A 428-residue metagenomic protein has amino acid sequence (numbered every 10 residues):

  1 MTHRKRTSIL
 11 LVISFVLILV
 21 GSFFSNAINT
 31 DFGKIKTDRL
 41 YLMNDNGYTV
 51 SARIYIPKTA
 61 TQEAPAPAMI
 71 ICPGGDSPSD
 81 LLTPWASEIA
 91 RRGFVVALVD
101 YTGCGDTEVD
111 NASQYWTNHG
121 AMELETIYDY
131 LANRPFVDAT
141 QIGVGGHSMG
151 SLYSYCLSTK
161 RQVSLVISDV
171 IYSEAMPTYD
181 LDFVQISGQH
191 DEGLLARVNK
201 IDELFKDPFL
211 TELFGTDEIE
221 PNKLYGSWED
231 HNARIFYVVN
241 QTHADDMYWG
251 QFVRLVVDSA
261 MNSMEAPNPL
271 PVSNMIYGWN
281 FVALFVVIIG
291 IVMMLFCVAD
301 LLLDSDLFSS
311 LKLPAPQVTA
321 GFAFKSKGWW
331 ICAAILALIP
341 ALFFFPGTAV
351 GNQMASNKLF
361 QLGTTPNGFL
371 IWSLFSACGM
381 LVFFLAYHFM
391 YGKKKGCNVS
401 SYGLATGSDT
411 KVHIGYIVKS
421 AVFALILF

Functional and structural regions predicted by a protein language model:
M1-R6, V318-S326, G407-T410: Short, Lys/Arg-rich N-terminal segment immediately upstream of the first membrane anchor
T2-M43, S51-R53: An N-terminal hydrophobic leader/cap segment in hydrolases
T7-V16, V286-I291, A334-I335, L374-S376: Hydrophobic H-region at the start of alpha-helical membrane spans
G21-F23, V292-S305, L381-Y391: Alpha-helical transmembrane segments
N29-I276: Soluble extramembrane regions of membrane proteins in the secretory/endomembrane system
P269-V282, G321-A323, S356-S373: Membrane-interface segments at the starts/ends of alpha-helical transmembrane spans
I289-A334: Juxtamembrane interface at the cytosolic side of transmembrane helices
I331-F428: Alpha-helical transmembrane segments of integral membrane proteins
